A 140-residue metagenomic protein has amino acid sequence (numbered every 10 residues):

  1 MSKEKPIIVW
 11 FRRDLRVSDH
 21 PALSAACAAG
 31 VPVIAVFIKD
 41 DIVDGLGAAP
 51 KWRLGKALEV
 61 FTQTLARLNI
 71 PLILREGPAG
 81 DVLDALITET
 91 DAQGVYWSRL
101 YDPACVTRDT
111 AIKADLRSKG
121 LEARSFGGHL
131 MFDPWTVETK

Functional and structural regions predicted by a protein language model:
M1-K140: Trp/Phe/Arg-rich N-terminal binding region typifying the photolyase-homology
